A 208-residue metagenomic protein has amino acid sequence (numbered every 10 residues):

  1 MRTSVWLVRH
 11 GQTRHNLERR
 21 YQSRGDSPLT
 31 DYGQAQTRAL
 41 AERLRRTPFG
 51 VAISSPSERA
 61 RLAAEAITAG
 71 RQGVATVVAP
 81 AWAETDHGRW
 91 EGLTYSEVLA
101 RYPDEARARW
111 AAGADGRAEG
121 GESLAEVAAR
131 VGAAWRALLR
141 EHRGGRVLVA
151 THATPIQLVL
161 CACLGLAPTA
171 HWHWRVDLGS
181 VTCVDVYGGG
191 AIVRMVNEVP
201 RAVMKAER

Functional and structural regions predicted by a protein language model:
M1-T3, H87-E97, R140-G145, C161-R208: Acidic, low-complexity terminal tails and accessory targeting/binding regions of phosphate-metabolizing enzymes
V5, L138, G145-A153: Generic beta-sheet signal
W6, V77-A79, R194: General small-molecule cofactor/ligand-binding pocket signal
Q12-I67, A114-G132: Loop-to-helix element that buttresses phosphate recognition and phosphoryl-transfer chemistry
T13, P155-I156: Short active-site segment of divalent metal-dependent hydrolases/proteases that encodes the spacing between
R38-A106: Phosphate-coordination/substrate-recognition cap region in phosphate-metabolizing enzymes
R43, A66-G70, A137, E141 (+1 more regions): Active-site catalytic microenvironments for nucleophilic, acid-base chemistry
S55-S57, A81, V147-T154, V196: Short, well-ordered beta-to-alpha junction loops that form the rim of enzyme active sites and present histidine/acidic
